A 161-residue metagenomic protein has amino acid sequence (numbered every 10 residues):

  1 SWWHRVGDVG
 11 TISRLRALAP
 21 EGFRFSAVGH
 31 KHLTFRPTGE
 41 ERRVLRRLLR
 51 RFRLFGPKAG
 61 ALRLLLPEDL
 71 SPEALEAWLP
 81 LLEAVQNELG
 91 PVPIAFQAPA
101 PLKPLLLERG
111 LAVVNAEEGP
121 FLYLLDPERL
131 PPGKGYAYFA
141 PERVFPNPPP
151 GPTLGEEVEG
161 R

Functional and structural regions predicted by a protein language model:
S1-R161: Residues lining hydrophobic/aromatic ligand-binding pockets adjacent to catalytic sites
